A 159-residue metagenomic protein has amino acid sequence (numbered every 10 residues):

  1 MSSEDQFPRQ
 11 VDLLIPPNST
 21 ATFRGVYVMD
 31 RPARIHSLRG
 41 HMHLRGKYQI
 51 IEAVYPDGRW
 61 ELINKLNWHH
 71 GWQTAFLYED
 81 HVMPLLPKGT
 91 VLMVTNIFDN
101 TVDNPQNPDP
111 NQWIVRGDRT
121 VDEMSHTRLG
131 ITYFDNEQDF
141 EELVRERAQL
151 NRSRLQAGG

Functional and structural regions predicted by a protein language model:
M1-F140, R147-G159: His-enriched metal-coordination microenvironments in redox/metal-binding proteins
